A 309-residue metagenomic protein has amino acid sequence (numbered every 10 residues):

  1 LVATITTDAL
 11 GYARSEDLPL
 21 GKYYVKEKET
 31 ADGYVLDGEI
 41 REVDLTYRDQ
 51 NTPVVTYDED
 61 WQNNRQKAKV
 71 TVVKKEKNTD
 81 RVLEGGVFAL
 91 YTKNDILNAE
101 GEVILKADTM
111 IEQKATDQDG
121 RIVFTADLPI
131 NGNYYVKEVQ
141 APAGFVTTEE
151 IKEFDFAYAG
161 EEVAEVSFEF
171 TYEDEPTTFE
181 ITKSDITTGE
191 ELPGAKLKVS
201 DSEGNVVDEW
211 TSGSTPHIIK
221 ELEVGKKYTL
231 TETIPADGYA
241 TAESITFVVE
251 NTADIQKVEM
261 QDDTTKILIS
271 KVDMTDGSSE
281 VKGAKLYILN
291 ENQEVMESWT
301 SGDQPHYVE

Functional and structural regions predicted by a protein language model:
L1-E309: Solvent-exposed loop/turn and edge beta-strand elements of beta-rich ligand-binding domains
